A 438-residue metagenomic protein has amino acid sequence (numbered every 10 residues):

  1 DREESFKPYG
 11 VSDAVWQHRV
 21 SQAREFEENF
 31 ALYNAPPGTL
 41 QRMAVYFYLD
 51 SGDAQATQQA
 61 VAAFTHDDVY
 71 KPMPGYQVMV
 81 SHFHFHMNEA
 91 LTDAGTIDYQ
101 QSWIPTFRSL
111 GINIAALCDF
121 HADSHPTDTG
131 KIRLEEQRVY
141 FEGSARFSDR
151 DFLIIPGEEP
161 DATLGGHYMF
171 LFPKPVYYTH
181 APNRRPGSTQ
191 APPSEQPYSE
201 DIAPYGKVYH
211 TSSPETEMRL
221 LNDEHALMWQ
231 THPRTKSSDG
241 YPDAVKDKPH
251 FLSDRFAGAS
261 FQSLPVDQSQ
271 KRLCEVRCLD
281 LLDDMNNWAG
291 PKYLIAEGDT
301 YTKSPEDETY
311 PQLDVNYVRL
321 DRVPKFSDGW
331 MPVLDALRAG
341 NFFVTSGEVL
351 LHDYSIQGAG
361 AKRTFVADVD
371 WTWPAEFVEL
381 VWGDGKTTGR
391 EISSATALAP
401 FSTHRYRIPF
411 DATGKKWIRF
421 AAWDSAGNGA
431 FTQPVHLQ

Functional and structural regions predicted by a protein language model:
D1-D67: Beta-strand-rich recognition/accessory modules
A31, Q41, L110, S402-I408: Short strand-edge motifs at loop-to-beta-strand transitions and within beta-strands of extracellular beta-rich domains
Y48-D53, D67-M73, H86-N88, I104 (+2 more regions): C-terminal functional module detector
Q59-Y70, I97-D98, Q268-G290: Short, motif-level signal for alpha-helix interfacial/capping segments enriched in acidic residues and aromatics/proline
P74-T231, S237-G240, Q262-L264, Q268-L279 (+3 more regions): A metal-dependent hydrolase metal-coordination microenvironment
G165-K174, K236-A257, T302-L320: Substrate-binding cleft/loops of secretory-pathway carbohydrate-active enzymes
P175-S188, K248-P265, V318-S327: Acidic, His- and aromatic-enriched active-site or binding-groove loops in soluble protein domains that engage sugars
